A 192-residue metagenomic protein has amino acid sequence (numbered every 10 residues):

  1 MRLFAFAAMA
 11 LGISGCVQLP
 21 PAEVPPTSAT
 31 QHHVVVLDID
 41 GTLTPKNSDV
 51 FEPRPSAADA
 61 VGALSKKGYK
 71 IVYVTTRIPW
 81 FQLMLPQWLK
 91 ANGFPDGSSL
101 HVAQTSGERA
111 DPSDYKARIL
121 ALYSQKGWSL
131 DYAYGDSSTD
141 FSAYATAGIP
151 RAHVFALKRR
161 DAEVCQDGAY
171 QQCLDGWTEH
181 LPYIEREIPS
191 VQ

Functional and structural regions predicted by a protein language model:
R2-L37, Q192: Non-catalytic pre-domain segments flanking phosphatase-related domains
S28-S48, Y144: Asp-based phosphoryl-transfer active-site loop
T42, V74-T76: Ser/Thr-glycine-rich phosphate-binding loops at phosphate-binding pockets of nucleotides, nucleotide cofactors
S48-V50, V74: The substrate-binding groove and active-site-proximal loops of carbohydrate-active enzymes, especially glycoside
V50-R54, P112-S113: A conditional alpha-helix N-cap/helix-loop micro-motif detector
E52-D59, L83-P86: Alpha-helical scaffolding within the catalytic cores of extracellular/periplasmic polymer-degrading hydrolases
S56-G68: Catalytic-core regions built around general acid/base machinery
K67-K70, I78-Q192: C-terminal cap/substrate-recognition subdomain and adjoining C-terminal extension of metal-dependent phosphatase-like
